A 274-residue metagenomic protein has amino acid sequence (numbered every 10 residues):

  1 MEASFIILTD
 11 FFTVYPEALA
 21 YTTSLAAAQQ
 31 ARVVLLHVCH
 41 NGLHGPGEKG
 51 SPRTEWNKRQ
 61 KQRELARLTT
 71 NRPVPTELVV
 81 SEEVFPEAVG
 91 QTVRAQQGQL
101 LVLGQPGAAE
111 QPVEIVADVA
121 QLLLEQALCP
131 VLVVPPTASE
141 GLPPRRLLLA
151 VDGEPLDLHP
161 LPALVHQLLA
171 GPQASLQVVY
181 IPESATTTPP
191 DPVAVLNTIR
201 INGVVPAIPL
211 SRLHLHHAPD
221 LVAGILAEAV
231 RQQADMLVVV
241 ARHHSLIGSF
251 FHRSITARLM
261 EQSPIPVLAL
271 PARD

Functional and structural regions predicted by a protein language model:
M1, P52, T69-L101, V205-L237 (+4 more regions): Structural beta-alpha unit
M1-K49, R145-H214, A234-L237, Q262: Small/aliphatic-rich secondary-structure junction motif
T23, A66, Q121, H166 (+2 more regions): Active-site phosphate/pyrophosphate- and oxyanion-stabilizing loops and adjacent acidic/basic residues in soluble
H37, Q105, Y180, V240-R242 (+1 more regions): Short secondary-structure boundary segments
G42-L43, P86-A88, E110, G141 (+2 more regions): Generic structural signal for helix capping and beta-alpha/helix-loop junctions
S51-Q60: A short acidic, glycine-rich active-site loop that binds or catalyzes chemistry on phosphate/adenosine moieties
Q91-L142: Hydrophobic alpha-helical segments and helix pairs
G104-L122, P143-P144, V239-Q262: Glycine-rich, Arg-bearing micro-motifs that act as flexible, cationic patches
